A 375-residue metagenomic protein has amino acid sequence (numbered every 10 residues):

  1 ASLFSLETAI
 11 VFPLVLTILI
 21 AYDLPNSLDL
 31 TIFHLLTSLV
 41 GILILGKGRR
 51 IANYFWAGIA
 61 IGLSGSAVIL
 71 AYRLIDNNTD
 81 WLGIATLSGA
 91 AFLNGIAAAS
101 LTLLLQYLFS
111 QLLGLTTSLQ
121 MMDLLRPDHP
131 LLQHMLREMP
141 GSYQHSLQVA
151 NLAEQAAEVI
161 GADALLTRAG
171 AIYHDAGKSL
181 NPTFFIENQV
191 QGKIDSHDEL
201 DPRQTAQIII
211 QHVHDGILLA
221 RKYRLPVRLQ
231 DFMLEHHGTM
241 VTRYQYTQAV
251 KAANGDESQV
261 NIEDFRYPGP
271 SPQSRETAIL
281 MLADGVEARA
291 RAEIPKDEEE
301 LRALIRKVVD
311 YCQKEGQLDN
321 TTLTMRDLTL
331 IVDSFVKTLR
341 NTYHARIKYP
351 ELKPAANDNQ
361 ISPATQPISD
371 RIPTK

Functional and structural regions predicted by a protein language model:
A1-Y143: Generic detector of multi-pass transmembrane helix bundles and their immediately adjacent loops in polytopic membrane
S2-L3, T17-A21, S38-L39, L43 (+14 more regions): Generic, well-ordered alpha-helical scaffold segments in large soluble proteins
L3-L6, V11-P13, L30, L45 (+16 more regions): Aromatic-enriched hydrophobic runs in primary sequence
A9-P13, T17-L19, L24-N26, L35-L36 (+6 more regions): Long hydrophobic alpha-helices with heptad-repeat/coiled-coil character
N26, N53, N77-N78, N94 (+8 more regions): Detector for Asparagine
T79-G89, A98-L113, T117-L166, D198-R203 (+2 more regions): Long, compositionally biased intrinsically disordered regions
P127-D297, I305, Y311-E315, M325: Divalent metal-dependent catalytic cores for phosphoryl transfer on phosphate-bearing substrates
